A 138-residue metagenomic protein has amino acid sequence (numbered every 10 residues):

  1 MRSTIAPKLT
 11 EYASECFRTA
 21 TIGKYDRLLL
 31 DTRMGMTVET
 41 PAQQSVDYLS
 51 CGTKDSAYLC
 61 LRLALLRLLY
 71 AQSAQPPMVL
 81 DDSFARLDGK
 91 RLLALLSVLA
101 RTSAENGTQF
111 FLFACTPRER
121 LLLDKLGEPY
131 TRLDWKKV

Functional and structural regions predicted by a protein language model:
M1-V138: Terminal ABC-like ATPase head and other globular end-domains that cap long coiled-coil arms in SMC/Rad50/SbcC-family
